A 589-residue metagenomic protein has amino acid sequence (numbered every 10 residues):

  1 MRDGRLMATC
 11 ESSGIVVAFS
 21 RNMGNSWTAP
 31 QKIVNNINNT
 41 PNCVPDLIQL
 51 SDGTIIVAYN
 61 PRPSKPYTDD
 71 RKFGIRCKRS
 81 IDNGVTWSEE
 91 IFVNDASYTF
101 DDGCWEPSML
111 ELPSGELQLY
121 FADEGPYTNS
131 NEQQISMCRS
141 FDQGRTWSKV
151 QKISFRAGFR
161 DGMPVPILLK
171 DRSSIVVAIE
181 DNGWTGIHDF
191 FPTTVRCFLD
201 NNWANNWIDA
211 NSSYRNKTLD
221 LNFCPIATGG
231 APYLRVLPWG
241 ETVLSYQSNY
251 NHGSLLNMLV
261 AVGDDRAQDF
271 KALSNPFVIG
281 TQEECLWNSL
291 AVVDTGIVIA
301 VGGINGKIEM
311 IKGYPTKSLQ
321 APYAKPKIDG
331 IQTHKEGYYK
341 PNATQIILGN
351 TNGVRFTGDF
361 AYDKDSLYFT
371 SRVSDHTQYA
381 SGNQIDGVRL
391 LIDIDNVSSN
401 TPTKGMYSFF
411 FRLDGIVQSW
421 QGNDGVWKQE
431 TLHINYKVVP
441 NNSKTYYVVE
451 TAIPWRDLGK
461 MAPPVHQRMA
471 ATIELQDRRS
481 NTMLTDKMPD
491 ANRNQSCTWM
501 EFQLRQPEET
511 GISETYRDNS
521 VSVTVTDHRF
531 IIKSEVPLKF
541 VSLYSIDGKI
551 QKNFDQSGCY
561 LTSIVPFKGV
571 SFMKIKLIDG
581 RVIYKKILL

Functional and structural regions predicted by a protein language model:
M1-T40, Q49-F100, E111-G158, L168-C224 (+5 more regions): Beta-rich carbohydrate-recognition and catalytic domains
C10, Y246, S371, F530-E535: Aromatic/hydrophobic beta-strand junction motif of beta-rich domains
S26-T28, S88, K271, S399 (+3 more regions): Surface-exposed loop/edge segments in extracytoplasmic proteins
P41-D46, G103-S108, G162-V165, G230-Y233 (+2 more regions): Beta-propeller and closely related beta-sheet repeat lectin domains
K152, M163, I208-L219, A261-V262 (+3 more regions): Aromatic sugar-binding interfaces of carbohydrate-active proteins
V301-G303, P489-N492, F572-D579: Short, exposed beta-strand-loop hairpins at the edges of beta-sheets in extracellular/periplasmic proteins
K317-I512, Y516: Structural preference for beta-rich elements and adjacent junctions enriched in aromatics
S513-L589: C-terminal outer-membrane/trafficking sorting elements
